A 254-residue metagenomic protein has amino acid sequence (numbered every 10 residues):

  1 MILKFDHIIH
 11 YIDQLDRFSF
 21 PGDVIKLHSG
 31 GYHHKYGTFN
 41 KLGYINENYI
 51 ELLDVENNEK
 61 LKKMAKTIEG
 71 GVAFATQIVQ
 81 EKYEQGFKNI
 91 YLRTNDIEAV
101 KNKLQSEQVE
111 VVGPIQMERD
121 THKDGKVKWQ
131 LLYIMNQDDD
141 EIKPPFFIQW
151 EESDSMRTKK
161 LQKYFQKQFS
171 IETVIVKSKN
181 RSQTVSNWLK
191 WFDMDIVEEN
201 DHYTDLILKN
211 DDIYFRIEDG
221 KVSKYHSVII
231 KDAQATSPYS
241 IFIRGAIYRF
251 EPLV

Functional and structural regions predicted by a protein language model:
M1-F5, H10-H28, T38, I45-Q116 (+1 more regions): Glyoxalase I/VOC metalloenzyme domain signal
